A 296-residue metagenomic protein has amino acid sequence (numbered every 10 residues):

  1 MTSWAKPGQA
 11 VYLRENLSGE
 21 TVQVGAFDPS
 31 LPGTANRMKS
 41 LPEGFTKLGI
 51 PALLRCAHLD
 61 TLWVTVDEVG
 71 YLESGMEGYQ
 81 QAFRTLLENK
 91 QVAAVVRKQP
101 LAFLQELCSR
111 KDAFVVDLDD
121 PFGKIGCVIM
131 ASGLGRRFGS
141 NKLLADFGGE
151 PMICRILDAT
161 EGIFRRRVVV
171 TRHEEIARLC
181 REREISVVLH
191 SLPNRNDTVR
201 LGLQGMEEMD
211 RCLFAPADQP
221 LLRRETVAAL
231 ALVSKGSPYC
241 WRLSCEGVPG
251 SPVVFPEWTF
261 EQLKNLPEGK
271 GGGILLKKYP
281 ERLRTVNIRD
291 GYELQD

Functional and structural regions predicted by a protein language model:
M1-R37: N-terminal phosphate/diphosphate-binding loop that engages ATP/GTP or pyrophosphate donors across diverse enzyme folds
W4, K98, E150, T171-E175: Residues in the short beta-alpha loop(s) of Rossmann-like NAD(P)-binding domains
G33-V69, E73-G75, L203, R224 (+1 more regions): Internal catalytic-core helix/loop-beta-alpha segment that presents or stabilizes conserved functional determinants
L54-A57, T61, V69-G123: Replace "adjacent to P-loop NTPase cores in ATP/GTP-dependent enzymes" with "adjacent to NTP-binding cores
I125-R172: N-terminal glycine-rich phosphate-binding loop and ensuing alpha1 helix
C154-L213, E225: Conserved N-terminal catalytic core of the sugar/cofactor nucleotidyltransferase
P193-E261: Conserved beta-loop-beta/alpha segment of the NTase-like Rossmann-fold superfamily that binds/positions NTPs
E261-D296: Conserved alpha/beta core of the MobA/IspD/sugar-nucleotide pyrophosphorylase nucleotidyltransferase superfamily
